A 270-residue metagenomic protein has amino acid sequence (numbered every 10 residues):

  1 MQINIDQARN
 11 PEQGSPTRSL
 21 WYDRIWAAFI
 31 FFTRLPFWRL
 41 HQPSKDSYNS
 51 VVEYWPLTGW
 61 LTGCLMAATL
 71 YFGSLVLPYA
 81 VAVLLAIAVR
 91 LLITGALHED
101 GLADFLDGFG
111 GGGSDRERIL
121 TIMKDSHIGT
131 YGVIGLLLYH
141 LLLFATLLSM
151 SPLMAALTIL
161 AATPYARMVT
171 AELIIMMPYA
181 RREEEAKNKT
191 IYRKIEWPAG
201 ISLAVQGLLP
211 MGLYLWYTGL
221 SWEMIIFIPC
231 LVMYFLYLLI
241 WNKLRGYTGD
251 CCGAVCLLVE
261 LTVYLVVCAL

Functional and structural regions predicted by a protein language model:
M1-G95, G111-R118, Y131-L270: Hydrophobic alpha-helical transmembrane segments
H98: Histidine-centered active-site/metal-ligand motif
M123: Divalent-cation-assisted or electrostatically stabilized phosphate/pyrophosphate-binding catalytic cores
S126-T130: Non-transmembrane catalytic domains and loops of membrane-associated enzymes and transporters that build or traffic
